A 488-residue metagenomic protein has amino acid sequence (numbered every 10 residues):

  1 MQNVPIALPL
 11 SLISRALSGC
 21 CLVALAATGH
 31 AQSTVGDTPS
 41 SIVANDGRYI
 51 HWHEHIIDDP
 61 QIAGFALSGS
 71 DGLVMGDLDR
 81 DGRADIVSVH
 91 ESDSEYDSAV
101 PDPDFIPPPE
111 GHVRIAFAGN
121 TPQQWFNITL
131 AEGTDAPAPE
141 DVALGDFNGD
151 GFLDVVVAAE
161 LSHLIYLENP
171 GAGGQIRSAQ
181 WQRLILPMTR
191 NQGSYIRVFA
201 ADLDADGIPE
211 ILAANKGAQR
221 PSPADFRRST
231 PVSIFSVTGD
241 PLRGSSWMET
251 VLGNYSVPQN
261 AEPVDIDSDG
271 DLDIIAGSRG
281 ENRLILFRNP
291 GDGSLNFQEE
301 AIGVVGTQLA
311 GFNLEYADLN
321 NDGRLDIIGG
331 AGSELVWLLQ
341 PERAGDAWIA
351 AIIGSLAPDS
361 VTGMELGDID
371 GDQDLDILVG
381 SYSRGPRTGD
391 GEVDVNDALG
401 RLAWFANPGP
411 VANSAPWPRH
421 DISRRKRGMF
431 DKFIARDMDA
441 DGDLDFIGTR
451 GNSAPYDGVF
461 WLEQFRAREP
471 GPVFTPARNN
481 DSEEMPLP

Functional and structural regions predicted by a protein language model:
M1-L12: N-terminal secretory signal peptides that target proteins for export/translocation
N3, A16, A31-S33: Positively charged, low-complexity intrinsically disordered regions
S14-A26: Bacterial N-terminal signal peptides
A31-P488: Beta-propeller-forming repeat regions
